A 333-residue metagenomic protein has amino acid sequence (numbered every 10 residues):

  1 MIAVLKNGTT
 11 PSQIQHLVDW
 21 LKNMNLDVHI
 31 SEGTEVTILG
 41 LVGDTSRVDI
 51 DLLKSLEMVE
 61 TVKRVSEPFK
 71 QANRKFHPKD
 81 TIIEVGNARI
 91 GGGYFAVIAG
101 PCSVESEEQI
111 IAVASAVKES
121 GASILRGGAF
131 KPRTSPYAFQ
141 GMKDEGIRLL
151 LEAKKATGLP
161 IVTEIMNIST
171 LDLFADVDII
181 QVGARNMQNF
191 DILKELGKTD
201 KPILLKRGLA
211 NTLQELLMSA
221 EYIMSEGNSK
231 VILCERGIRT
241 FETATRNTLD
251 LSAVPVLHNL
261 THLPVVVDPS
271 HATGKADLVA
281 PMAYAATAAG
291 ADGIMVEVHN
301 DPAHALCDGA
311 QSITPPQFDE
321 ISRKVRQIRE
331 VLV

Functional and structural regions predicted by a protein language model:
M1-V97: Non-catalytic terminal accessory/regulatory regions of metabolic enzymes
G8, F95-A112, P136-Q140, P160-E164 (+3 more regions): Active-site mouth loops of central-metabolism enzymes
V85, M224-A286: Active-site/ligand-binding-proximal alpha/beta "capping" segment
F95-P101, S123-G127, I161-T163, I180-V182 (+4 more regions): Hydrophobic faces of well-ordered beta-strands that scaffold small-molecule active sites in alpha/beta enzyme cores
G121, L173-Q181, G197-I203, M224-K230 (+2 more regions): Glycine-enriched alpha-helix->loop->beta-strand junction motifs that scaffold or abut catalytic
R126-D144, H299-A310: Glycine-rich, proline-tolerant flexible connector loops at the mouths of alpha/beta enzymes
A129-R133, N186-S252: Conserved anion-binding
F139-T163, E195-P202, L251-V265, Q311-V333: Alpha-helix-loop-beta-strand connector modules within alpha/beta enzyme cores
